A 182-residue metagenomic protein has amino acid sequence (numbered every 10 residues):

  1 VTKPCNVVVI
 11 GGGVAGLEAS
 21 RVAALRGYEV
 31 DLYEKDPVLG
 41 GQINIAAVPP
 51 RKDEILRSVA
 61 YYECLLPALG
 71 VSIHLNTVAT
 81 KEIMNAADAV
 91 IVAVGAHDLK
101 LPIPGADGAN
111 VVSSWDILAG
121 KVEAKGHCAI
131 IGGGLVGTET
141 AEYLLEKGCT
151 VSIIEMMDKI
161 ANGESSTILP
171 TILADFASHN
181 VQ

Functional and structural regions predicted by a protein language model:
T2-K35, L39, H74-E82, A86 (+4 more regions): Rossmann-like dinucleotide/flavin-binding elements
G41-A87, E164-Q182: N-terminal Rossmann-like dinucleotide/flavin-binding domain of flavoprotein oxidoreductases that bind FAD/FMN
